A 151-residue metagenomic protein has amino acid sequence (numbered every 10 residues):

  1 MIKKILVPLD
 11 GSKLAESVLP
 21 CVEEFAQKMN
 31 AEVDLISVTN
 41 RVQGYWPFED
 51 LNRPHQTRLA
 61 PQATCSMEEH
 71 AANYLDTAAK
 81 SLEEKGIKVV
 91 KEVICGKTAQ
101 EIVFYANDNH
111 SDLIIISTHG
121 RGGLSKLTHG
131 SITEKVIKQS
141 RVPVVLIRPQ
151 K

Functional and structural regions predicted by a protein language model:
M1, M29-E32, K88, H110: Short loop/turn motifs at secondary-structure junctions
K3-T57, E83: Small/aliphatic-rich secondary-structure junction motif
L6-V7, V33-L35, Y74, L82 (+3 more regions): Short, structured motif recognition centered on aromatic/hydrophobic residues
S17, E101, G123: Phosphate- and divalent-cation-binding pockets in alpha/beta enzyme and binding domains that engage nucleotide-derived
V18, A71-Y74, T98, I132: Hydrophobic alpha-helical membrane-association signature
K28, F104-K151: Gly/Ser-rich helix-loop-strand patches that form or flank binding pockets for ribonucleotide-derived cofactors
N40, T77-I114, K151: Structural beta-alpha unit
H55-N73: A short acidic, glycine-rich active-site loop that binds or catalyzes chemistry on phosphate/adenosine moieties
